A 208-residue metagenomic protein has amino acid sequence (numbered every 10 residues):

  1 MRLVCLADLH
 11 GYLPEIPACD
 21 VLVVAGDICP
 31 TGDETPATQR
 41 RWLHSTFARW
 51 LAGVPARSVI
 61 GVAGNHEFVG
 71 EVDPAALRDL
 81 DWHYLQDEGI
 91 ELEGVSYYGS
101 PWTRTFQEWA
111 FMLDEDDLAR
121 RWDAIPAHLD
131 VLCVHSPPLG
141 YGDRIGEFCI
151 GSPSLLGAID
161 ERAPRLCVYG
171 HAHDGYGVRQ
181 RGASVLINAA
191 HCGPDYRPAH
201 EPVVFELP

Functional and structural regions predicted by a protein language model:
M1-E15, Q86-I125, H191-P208: Core dinuclear metal-dependent hydrolase active-site scaffold
C5-A7, L22-D27, S58-N65, L85-Q86 (+3 more regions): Active-site neighborhood of phospho(di)ester-bond hydrolases with catalytic His/Asp-centered motifs
L6-L92: Core catalytic region of metal-dependent phosphoesterases/phosphodiesterases, especially metallo-beta-lactamase-like
I16, W50-A56, A76-D79, I125-P126 (+3 more regions): Short, conserved loop/helix-junction motifs that constitute active-site signature segments in enzyme catalytic cores
P17, Q107-F111, P137, Y141-E147 (+2 more regions): A short secondary-structure junction signal
C29, D33-S45, F106, A127-A163: Active-site-proximal segments of metal-dependent phosphoesterases and phosphodiesterases across multiple
D79, R120, L139-D143, A158 (+1 more regions): Acidic, metal/ion-coordinating pockets
G89-E93, S154-L166, H173-P208: Binuclear metal-dependent phosphoesterase catalytic core
